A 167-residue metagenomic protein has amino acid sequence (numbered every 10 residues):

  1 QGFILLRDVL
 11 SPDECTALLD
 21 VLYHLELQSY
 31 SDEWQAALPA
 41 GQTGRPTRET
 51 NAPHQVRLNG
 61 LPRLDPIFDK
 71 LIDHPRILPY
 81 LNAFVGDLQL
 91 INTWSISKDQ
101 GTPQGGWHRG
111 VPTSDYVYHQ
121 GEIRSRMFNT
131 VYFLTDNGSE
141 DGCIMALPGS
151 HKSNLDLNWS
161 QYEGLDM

Functional and structural regions predicted by a protein language model:
Q1, R7-G121: Non-heme Fe(II)-dependent double-stranded beta-helix
S95-T102, V111-P112, F133-S139, G149-S153: Short acidic/polar capping segments at secondary-structure boundaries
R124-M127, N137-M167: Double-stranded beta-helix
